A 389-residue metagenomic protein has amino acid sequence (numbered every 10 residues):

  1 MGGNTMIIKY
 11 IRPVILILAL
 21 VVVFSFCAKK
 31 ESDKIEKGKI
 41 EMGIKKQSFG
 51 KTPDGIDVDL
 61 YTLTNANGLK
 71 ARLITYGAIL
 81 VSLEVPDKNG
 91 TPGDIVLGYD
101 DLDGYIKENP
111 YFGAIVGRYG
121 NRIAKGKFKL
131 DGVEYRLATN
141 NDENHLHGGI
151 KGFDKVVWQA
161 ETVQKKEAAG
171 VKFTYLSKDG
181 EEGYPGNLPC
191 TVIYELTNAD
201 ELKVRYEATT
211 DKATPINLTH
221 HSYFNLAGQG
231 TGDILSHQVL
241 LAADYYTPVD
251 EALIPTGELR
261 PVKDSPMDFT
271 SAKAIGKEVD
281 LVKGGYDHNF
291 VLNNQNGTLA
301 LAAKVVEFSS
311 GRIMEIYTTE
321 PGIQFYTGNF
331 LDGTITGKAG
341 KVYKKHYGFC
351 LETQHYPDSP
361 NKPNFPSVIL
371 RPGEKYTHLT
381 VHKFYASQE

Functional and structural regions predicted by a protein language model:
M1-T5, G38-I40: Short, Lys/Arg-enriched N-terminal segments with co-localized hydrophobic residues within the first ~10-30 amino acids
I7-I15: Bacterial N-terminal signal peptides that target proteins for export
I15-I17, V21: Small-residue packing motifs within transmembrane alpha-helices
S25-F26: C-terminal motif of bacterial Sec signal peptides marking the signal peptidase cleavage site
E31-E389: An exposed, glycine/acidic-rich loop-and-rim segment of catalytic or binding clefts
